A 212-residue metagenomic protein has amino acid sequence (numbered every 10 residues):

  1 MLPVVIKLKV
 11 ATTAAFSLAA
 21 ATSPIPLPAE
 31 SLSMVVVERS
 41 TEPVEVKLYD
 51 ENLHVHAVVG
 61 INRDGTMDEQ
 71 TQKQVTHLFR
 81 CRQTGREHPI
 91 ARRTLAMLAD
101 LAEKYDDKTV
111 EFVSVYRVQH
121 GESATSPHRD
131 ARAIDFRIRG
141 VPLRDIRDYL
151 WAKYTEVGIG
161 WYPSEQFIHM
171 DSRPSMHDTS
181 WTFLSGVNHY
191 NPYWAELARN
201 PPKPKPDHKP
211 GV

Functional and structural regions predicted by a protein language model:
M1-L48, V187-H189, Y193-V212: N-terminal secretory targeting signals
M34, S123-A124: Short, P/G- and charge-enriched loop/turn segments at secondary-structure junctions
T41-P43, H56, Y105-D107, A131 (+2 more regions): Extracytoplasmic
V44, R93-S123: Extended, low-complexity, intrinsically disordered C-terminal regulatory tails of eukaryotic serine/threonine kinases
L48-Y49, G60: Hydrophobic beta-strand positions
Y49, T125-I134, I138-V212: Catalytic cores and adjacent binding grooves of peptidoglycan-active enzymes
N52-H54: Glycine-centered positions within short beta-strands or beta-hairpins
A57-D107: Active-site acidic/histidine clusters and adjacent loop/turn architecture that either coordinate catalytic ions
